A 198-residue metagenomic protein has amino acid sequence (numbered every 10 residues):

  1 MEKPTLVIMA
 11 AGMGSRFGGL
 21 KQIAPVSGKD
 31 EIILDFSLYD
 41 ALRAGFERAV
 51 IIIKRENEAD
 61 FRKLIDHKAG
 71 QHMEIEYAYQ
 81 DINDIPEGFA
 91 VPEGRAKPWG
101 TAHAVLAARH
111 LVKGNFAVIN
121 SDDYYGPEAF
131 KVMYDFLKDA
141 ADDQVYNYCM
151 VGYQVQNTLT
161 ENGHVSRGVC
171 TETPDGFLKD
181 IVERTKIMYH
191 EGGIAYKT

Functional and structural regions predicted by a protein language model:
M1-I8, G28-V118, Y125-V132, D139: Conserved N-terminal catalytic core of the sugar/cofactor nucleotidyltransferase
K3, L20, K113, V145-N147 (+1 more regions): A structure-centric signal for secondary-structure junctions around beta-strands
T5-G18: A phosphate-binding catalytic loop at a beta-strand-loop-alpha-helix junction that coordinates phosphoryl groups
M13, D122-D123, V155: Active-site metal-binding loops of divalent metal-dependent hydrolases
G18-L20, R62-K63: Short, glycine/acidic-enriched capping/hinge loops at junctions between secondary-structure elements
L20-S27: Active-site mouth loops of central-metabolism enzymes
I23, Y77, Y148-M150: Conserved beta-strand scaffold positions in the cores of enzyme catalytic domains, especially in NTP/NDP-utilizing
P127-T198: Conserved core of the sugar-phosphate nucleotidyltransferase
